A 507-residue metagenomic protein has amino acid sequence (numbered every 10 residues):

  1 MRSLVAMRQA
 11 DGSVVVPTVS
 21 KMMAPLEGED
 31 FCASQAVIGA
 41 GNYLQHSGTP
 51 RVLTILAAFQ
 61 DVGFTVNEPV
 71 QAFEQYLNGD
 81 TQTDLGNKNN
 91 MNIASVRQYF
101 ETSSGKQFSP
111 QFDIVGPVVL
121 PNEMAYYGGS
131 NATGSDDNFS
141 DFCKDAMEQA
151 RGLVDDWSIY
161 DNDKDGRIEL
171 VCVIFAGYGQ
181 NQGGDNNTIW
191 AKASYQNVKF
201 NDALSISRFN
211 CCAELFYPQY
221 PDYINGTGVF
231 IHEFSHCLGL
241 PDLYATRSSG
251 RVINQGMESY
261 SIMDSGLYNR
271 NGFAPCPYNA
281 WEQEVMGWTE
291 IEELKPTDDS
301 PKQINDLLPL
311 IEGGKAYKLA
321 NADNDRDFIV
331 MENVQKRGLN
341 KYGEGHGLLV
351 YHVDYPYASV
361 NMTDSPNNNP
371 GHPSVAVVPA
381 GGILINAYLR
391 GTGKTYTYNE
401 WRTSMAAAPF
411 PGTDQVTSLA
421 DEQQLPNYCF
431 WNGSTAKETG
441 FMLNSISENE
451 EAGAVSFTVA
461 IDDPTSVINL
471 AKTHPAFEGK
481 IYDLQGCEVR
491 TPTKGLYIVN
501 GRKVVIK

Functional and structural regions predicted by a protein language model:
Q9-I231, P241-G250, G256, V353 (+1 more regions): Propeptide-to-catalytic entry region of secreted or membrane-anchored zinc metalloproteases
L170-C172, A176-G345, Y355-P356: Extracellular hydrolytic enzyme modules, especially secreted metalloproteases of the metzincin/thermolysin-like class
H346-Y355, G501: Short secondary-structure subsegments characteristic of cysteine-rich extracellular domains
T458-D483: Residue-level detector of functionally pivotal "anchor" positions at catalytic/ligand-binding pockets or at interdomain
D483, C487-V489: C-terminal trimerization/auto-chaperone modules of long, extracellular attachment fibers and adhesins
L496-K507: C-terminal tail/sorting-segment detector
